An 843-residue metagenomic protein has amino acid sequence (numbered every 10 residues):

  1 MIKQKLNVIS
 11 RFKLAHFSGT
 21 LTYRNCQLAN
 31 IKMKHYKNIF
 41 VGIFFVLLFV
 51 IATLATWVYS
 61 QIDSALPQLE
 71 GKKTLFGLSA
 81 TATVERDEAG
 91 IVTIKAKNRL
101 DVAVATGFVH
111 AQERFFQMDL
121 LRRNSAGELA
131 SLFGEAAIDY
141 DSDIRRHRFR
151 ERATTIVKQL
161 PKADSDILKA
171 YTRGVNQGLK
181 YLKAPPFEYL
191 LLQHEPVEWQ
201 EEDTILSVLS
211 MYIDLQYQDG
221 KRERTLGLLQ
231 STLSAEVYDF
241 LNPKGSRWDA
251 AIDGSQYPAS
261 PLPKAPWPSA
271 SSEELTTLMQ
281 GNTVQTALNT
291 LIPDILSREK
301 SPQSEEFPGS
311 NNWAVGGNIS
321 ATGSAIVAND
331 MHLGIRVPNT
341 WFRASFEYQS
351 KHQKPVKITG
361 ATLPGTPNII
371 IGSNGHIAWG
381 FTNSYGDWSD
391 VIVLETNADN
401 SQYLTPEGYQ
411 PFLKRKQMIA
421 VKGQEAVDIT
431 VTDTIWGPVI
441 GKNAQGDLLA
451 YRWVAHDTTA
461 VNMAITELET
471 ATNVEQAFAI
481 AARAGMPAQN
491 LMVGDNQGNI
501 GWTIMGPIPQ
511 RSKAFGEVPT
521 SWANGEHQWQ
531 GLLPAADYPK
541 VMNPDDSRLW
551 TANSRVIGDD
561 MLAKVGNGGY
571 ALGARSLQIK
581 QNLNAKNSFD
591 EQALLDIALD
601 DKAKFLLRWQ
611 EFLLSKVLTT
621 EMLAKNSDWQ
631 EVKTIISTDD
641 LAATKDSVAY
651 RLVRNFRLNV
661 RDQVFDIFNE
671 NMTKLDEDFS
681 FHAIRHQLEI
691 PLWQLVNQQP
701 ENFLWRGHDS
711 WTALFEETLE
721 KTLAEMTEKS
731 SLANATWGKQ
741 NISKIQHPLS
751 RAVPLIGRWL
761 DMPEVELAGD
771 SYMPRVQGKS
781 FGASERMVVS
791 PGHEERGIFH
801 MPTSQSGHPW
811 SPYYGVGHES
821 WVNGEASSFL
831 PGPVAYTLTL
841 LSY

Functional and structural regions predicted by a protein language model:
K32-F49: N-terminal Sec-pathway targeting helices
G42, A55-I326, M331, V337 (+6 more regions): Substrate-recognition/specificity elements adjacent to catalytic centers across diverse enzyme folds
V102-A105, R152-S165, N462-L468, A563-G569 (+2 more regions): Second-shell loop/turn segments in exported
Y348-A361, N368, G372-I377, F381-A523: Glycine- and hydrophobic-rich flexible loops that cap the catalytic core of alpha/beta enzyme folds
A484-K586, F656, V660-V664: Hydrophobic alpha-helical segments
K564-M622, F715-Y843: Terminal end segments
F656-N734: Charged, long alpha-helical assembly modules
